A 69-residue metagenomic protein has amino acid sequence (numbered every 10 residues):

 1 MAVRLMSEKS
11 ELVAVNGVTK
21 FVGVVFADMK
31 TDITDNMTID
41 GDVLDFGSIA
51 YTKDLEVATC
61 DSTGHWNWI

Functional and structural regions predicted by a protein language model:
M1-K53: Extracellular/surface-exposed low-complexity repeats and stalk/linker segments enriched in Gly/Pro and small polar
V24, S48-I69: Short, surface-exposed terminal/edge motifs of secreted or surface/virion proteins that either
